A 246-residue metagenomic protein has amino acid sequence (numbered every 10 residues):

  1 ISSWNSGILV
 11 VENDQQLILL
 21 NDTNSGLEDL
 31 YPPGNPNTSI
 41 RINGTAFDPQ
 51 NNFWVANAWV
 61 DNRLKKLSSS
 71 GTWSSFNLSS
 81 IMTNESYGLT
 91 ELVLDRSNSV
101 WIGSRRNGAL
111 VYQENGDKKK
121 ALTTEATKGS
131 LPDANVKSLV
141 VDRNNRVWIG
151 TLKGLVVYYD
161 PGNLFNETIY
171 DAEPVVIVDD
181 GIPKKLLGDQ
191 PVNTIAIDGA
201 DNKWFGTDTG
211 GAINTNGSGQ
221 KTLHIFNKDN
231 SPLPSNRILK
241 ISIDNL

Functional and structural regions predicted by a protein language model:
I1-L246: Carboxylate-rich, polar loop motifs that coordinate divalent cations or form catalytic acidic clusters
